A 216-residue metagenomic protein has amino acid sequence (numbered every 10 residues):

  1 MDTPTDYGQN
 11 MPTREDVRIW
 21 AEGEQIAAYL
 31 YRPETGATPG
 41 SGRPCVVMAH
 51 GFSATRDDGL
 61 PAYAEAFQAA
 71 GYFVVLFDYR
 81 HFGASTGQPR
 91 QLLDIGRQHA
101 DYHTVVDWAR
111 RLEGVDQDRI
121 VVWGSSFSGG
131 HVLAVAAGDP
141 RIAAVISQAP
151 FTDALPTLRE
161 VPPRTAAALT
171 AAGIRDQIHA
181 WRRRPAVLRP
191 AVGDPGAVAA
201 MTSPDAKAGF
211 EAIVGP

Functional and structural regions predicted by a protein language model:
D2-S41, D94-I95: N-terminal cap/lid segment of alpha/beta-hydrolase-fold proteins
G40-G51: Short beta-strand element of the alpha/beta-hydrolase
M48, T55-A69: Conserved HGGG/HGGXW glycine-rich cap/lid loop of the alpha/beta-hydrolase fold
T55-G59, F82-Q117, V121: Catalytic nucleophile-loop/oxyanion-hole region of alpha/beta-hydrolase and closely related hydrolase-like folds
A66-T86: Conserved alpha/beta-hydrolase
V121-G124, I146-Q148: Short beta-strand immediately N-terminal to the catalytic nucleophile in serine-hydrolase-like folds
G124-A134: Glycine-rich nucleophile elbow surrounding the catalytic serine of serine-hydrolase chemistry
L133-G215: Alpha/beta-hydrolase-fold enzymes
